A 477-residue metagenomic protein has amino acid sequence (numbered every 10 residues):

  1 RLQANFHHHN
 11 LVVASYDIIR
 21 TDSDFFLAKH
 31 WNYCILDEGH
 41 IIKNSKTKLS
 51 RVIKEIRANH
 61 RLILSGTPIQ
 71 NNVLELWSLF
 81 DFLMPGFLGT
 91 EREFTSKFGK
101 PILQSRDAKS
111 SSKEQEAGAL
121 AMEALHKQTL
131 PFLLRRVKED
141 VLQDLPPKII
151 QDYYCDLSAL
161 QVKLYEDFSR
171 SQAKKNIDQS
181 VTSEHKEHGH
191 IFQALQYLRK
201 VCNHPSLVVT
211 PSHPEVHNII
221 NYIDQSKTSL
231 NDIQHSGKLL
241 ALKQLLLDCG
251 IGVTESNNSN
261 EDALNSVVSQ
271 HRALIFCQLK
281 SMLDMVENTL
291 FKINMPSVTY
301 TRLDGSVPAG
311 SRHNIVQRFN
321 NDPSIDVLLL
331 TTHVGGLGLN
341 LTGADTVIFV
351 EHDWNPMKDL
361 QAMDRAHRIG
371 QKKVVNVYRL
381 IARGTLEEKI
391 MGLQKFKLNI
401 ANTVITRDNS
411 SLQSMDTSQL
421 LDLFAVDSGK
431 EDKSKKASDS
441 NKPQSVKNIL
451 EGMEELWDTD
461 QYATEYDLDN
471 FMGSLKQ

Functional and structural regions predicted by a protein language model:
R1-R106, H126-Q151, L157-K163, D167-Q477: ASCE P-loop NTPase motor core, strongest for the SF2 helicase catalytic module
S112-L120, I150-D156: A short helix-loop-helix "switch/interaction" segment in the helical subdomain of ASCE P-loop NTPases
